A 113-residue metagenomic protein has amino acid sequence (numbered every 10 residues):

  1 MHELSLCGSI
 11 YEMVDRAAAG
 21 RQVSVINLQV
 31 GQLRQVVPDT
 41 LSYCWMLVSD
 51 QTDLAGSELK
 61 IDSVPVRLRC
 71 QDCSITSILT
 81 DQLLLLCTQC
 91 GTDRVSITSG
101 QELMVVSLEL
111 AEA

Functional and structural regions predicted by a protein language model:
M1-S57: Long, charged N-terminal interaction/targeting segments
Q29-L33, D62-V66, L108: Short loop/turn motifs enriched for small/polar and acidic residues
K60-R67, L79-D81: Immediate flanking context of iron-sulfur cluster ligation sites
L68, L85, L103: Cys/His-enriched microdomains
C70-C73, C87-C90: Short cysteine-rich clusters marking metal-coordination/redox-active sites
T76-S77, R94: Cys/His-rich microdomains that often coordinate metals
T80-L83, I97-Q101: Short Cys/His-rich "knuckle" micro-motifs
E112-A113: Compositionally biased, charge-rich low-complexity tracts
